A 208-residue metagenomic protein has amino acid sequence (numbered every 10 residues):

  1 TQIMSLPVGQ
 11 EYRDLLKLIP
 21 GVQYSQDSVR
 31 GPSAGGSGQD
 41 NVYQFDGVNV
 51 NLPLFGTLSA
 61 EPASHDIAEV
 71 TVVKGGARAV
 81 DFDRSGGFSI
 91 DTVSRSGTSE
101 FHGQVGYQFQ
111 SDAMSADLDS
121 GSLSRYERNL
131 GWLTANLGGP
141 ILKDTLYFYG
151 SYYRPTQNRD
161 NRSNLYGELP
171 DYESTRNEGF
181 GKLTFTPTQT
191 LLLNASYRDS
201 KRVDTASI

Functional and structural regions predicted by a protein language model:
T1, K201-I208: Short, intrinsically disordered, charge-balanced linker/junction segments flanking boundaries in proteins
T1-S96, S115-G121, L130-G139, P155 (+1 more regions): Periplasmic N-terminal accessory/gating domains of Gram-negative outer-membrane beta-barrel systems
Q26, P53, V80-F82, E100-H102 (+5 more regions): Short acidic, gly/pro-rich beta-turn/loop elements at beta-sheet edges and active-site/ligand-binding grooves
V42, S89-D91, H102-G106, Y147-Y149: Residues embedded in well-ordered beta-strands
F55-T57, D119-L123, N164-L169, I208: Extracellular loop and loop/strand-boundary signature of outer-membrane beta-barrel proteins
G97, Q110, Q189: A generic "binding-loop/recognition-motif" signal
H102, R125-V203: Transmembrane beta-barrel wall of Gram-negative outer-membrane proteins
G106-D112, P155: Short, solvent-exposed aromatic-acidic interface loops
